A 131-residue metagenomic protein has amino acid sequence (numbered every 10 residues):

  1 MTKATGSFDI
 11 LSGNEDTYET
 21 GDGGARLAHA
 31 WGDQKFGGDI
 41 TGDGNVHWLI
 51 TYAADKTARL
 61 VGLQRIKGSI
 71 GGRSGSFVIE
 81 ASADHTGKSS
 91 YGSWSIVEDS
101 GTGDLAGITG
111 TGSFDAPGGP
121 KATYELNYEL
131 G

Functional and structural regions predicted by a protein language model:
M1-G131: Targeting-peptide/extracellular-domain and disordered-appendage signature
